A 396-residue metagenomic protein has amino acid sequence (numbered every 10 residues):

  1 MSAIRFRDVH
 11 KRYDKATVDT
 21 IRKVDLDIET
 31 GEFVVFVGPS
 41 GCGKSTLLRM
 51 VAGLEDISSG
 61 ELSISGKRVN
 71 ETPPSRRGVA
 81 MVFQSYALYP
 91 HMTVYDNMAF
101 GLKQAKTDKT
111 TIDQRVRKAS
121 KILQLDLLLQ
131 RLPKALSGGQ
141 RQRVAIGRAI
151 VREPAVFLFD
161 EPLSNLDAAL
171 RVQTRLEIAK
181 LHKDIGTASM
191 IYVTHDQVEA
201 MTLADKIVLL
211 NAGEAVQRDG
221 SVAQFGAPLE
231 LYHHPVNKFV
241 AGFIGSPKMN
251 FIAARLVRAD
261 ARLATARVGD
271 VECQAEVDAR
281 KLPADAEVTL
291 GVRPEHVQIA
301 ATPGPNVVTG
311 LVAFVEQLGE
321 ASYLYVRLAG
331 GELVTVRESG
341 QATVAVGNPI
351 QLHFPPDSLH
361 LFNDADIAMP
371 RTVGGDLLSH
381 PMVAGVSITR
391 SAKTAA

Functional and structural regions predicted by a protein language model:
M1-A168: ABC family nucleotide-binding domain
N70, V257, A313-E316: Conserved positions in beta-strands of structured domains
D167-K180, V198: Conserved D-loop/post-Walker B switch-helix segment of ABC ATPase nucleotide-binding domains
T174-Y192: Conserved catalytic loops of ABC-family nucleotide-binding domains
H195-V271: Internal alpha/beta loop-helix hairpins
H233, L263-E316, T343-A396: Glycine/charge-rich catalytic "coupling/switch" loops of P-loop NTPases
L263-A264, E320-L324: Short aromatic-glycine-enriched beta-strand elements
R267-E272, V326-E332: OB-fold (S1/OB) nucleic-acid-binding surfaces
